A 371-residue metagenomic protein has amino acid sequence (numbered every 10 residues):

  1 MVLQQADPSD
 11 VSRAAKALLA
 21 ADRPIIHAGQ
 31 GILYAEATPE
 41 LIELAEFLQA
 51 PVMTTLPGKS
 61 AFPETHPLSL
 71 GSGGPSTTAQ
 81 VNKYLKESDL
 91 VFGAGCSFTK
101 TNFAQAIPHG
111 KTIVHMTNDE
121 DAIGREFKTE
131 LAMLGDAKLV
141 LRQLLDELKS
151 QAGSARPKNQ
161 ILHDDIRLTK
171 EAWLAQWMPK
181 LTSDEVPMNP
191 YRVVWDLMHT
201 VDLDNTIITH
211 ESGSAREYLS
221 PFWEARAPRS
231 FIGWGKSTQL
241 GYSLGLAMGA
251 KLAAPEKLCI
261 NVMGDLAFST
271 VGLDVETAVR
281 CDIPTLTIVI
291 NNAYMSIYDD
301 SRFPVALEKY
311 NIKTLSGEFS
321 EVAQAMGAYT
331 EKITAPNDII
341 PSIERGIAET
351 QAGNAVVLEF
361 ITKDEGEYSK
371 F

Functional and structural regions predicted by a protein language model:
M1-A17: Conformationally flexible catalytic loops at phosphate/diphosphate-handling active centers
M1-Q5, E321, P336-F371: Glycine/aspartate-rich loop-and-adjacent alpha/beta segment that forms the canonical ThDP
A17, L44, Y84-L85: Structural alpha-helical scaffold elements that stabilize or flank donor/cofactor-binding regions in carbohydrate
Q49-L56, V114-T117, T287-I290: Short internal beta-strands
G58-D165, R302, Y310, G346: Glycine-rich, acidic loop regions that bind phosphate or pyrophosphate groups
N82, E87-T99, S214-A293: Thiamine diphosphate
E87, V140, D146-S150, R302-S342: Conserved thiamine diphosphate
R167-A250: Active-site diphosphate/adenylate-binding microenvironment
